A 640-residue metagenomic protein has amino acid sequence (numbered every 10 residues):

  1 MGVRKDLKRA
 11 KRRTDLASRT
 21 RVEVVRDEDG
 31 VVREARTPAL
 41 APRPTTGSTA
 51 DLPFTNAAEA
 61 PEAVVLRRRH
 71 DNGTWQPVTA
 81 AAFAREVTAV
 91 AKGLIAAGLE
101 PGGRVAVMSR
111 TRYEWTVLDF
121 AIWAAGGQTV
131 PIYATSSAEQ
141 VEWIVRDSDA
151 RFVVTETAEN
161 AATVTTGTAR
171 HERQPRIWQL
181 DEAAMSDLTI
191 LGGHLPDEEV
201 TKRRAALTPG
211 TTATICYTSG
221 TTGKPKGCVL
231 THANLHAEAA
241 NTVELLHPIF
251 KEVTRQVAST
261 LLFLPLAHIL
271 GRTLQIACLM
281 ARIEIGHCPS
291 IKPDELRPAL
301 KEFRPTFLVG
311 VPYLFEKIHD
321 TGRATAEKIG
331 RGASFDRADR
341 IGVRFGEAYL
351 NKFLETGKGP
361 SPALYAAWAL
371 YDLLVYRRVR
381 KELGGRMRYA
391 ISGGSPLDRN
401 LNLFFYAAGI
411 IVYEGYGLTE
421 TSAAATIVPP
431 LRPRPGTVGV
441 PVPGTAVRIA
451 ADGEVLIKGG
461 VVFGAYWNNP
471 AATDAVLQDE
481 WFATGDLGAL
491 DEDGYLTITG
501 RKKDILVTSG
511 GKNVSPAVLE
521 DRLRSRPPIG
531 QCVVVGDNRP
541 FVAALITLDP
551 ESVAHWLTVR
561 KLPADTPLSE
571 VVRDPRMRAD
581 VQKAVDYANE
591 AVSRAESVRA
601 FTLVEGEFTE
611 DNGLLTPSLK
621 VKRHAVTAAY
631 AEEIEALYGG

Functional and structural regions predicted by a protein language model:
G2-R19, A96-A97, A124-L191, D580: Structural core segment of the AMP-binding/adenylate-forming
K8, H70-N72, E159-P209, G322-Y376: ANL superfamily adenylate-forming
E62-F120, S137-E142, A233: Conserved AMP-binding/adenylate-forming core of the ANL superfamily
E62-V64, L195-Y217, K224, F250-S259: Conserved pre-ATP/AMP-binding loop-to-beta segment of ANL
P77-A81, A213-A240: Conserved AMP-binding A3 loop
A134-T166, E238-L261, K292-F307, E382 (+1 more regions): Conserved ATP-dependent adenylate/AMP-binding module captured primarily in the ANL superfamily
H236-S259, L266-Y376, R386: Conserved AMP-binding/adenylation subdomain of ANL enzymes
P441-T508, S525: Conserved ATP-binding/catalytic segment of the ANL
